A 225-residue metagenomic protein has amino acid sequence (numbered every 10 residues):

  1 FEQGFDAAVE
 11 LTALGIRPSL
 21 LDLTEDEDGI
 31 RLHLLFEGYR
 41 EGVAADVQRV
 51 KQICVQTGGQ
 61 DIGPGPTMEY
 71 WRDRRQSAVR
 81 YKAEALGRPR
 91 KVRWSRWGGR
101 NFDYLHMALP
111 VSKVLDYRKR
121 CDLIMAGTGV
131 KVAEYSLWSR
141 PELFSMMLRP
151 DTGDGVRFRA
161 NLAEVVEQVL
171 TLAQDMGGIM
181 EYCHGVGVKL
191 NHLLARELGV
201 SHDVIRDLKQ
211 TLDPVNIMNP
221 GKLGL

Functional and structural regions predicted by a protein language model:
Q3-Q168, L172, M176, G187: C-terminal substrate-recognition/cap domain of FAD-linked oxidoreductases
P64-G65, C183, P220: Conserved beta-strand termini and adjacent loop/short-helix elements that scaffold enzyme active sites in alpha/beta
M146, V169, H184, L208 (+1 more regions): Hydrophobic, well-ordered secondary-structure elements that form the walls of internal hydrophobic environments
G177-C183: Basic polyanion-binding and macromolecular-assembly surfaces
G187-L225: Activity-critical C-terminal alpha-helical subdomain
